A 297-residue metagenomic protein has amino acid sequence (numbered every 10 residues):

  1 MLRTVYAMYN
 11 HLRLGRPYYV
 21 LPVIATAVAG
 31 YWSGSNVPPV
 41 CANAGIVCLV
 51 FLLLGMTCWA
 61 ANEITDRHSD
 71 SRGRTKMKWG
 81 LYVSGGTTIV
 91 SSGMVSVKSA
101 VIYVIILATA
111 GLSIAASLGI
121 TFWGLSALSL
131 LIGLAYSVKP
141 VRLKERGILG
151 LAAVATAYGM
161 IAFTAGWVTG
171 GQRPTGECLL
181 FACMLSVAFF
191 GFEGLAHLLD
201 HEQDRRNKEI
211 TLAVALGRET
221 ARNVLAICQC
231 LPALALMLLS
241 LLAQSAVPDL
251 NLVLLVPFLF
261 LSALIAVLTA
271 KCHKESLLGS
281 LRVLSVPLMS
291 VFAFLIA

Functional and structural regions predicted by a protein language model:
T4, Y9-L12, G80, G86-R173: Intramembrane alpha-helical segments
L21-G30, L151-W167, V214-R218, S280-L295: Small-residue-rich segments of transmembrane alpha-helices in multi-pass membrane proteins, especially helix faces
I24-R67, A116, W123-L134, P174-L195: Membrane-embedded alpha-helical segments that form the functional core of polytopic membrane enzymes, especially those
G34-A42, I46, V154-R205, R218-C230: Functional transmembrane core segments of multi-pass inner-membrane proteins
V50-S91, S99, F189-L212: Acidic (Asp/Glu-rich) catalytic motifs at the cytosolic membrane interface
W59-E63, I132-K144, H197, L264-C272: C-terminal ends of transmembrane helices
R72-T121, I210-S245: Multi-pass membrane catalytic core of lipid/isoprenoid biosynthesis enzymes
L231, L238-A297: Extended hydrophobic alpha-helices typical of membrane-associated regions
